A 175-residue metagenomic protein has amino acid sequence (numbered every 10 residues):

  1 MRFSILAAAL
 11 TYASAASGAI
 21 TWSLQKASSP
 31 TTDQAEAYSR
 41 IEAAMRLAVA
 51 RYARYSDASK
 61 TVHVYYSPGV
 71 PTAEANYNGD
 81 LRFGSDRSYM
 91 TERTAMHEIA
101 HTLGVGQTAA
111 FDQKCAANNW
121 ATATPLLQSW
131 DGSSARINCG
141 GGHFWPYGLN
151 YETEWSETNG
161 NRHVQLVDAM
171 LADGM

Functional and structural regions predicted by a protein language model:
M1-G18: Fungal secretory targeting signals
S17-T31: Boundary/junction segments of secreted and surface-exposed precursor proteins
A27-P30, T61, Y65-M90, V105-G106: Active-site scaffold of zinc-dependent metalloenzymes
Q34-K60: Zn2+-dependent metallopeptidase catalytic core
A35-A43, D86-T94, E157, N161: Soluble non-cytosolic domains of exported or imported proteins
Y52, R93-Q107: Active-site recognition of the HExxH zinc-binding catalytic motif
Y52-P68, Q107-A117: Surface-exposed patches in mature extracellular/periplasmic domains of secreted proteins
T108-M175: Metalloprotease/metallohydrolase-associated module, dominated by Zn2+-dependent proteases
